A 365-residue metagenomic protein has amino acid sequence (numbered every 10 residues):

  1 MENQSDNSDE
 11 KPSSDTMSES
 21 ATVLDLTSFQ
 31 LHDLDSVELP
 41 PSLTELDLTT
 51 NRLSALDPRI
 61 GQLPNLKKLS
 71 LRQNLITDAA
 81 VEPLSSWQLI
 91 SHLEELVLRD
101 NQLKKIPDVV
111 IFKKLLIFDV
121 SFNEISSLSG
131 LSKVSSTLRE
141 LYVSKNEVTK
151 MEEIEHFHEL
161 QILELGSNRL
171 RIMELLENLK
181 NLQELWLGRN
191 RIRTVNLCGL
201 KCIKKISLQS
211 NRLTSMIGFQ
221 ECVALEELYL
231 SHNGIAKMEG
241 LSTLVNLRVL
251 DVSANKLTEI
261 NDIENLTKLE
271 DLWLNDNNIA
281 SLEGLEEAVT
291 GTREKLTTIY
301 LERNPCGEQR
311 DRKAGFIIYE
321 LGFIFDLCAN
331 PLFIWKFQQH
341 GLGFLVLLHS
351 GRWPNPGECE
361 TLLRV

Functional and structural regions predicted by a protein language model:
M1-S215, A224-G234, V249, N278 (+1 more regions): The feature captures the LRR N-terminal capping module
K201, V223, L244-V245, T267: Short gly/pro-enriched beta-turn/loop segments at secondary-structure junctions
G240: Ligand/cofactor pocket segment of small-molecule handling proteins
T243, S253-K256, E264-E270, N275-N278 (+1 more regions): Extracellular beta-strand/loop-rich repeat segments of large surface/secreted proteins
I260: Cys2His2 zinc-finger metal-binding sites
